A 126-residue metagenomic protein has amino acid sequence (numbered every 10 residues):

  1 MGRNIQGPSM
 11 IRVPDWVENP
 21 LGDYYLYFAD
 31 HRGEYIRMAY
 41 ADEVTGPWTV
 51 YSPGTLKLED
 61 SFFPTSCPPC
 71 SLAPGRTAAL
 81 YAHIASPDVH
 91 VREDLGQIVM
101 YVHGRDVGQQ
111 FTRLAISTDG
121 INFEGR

Functional and structural regions predicted by a protein language model:
M1-A85, H90-R126: Beta-rich carbohydrate-recognition and catalytic domains
